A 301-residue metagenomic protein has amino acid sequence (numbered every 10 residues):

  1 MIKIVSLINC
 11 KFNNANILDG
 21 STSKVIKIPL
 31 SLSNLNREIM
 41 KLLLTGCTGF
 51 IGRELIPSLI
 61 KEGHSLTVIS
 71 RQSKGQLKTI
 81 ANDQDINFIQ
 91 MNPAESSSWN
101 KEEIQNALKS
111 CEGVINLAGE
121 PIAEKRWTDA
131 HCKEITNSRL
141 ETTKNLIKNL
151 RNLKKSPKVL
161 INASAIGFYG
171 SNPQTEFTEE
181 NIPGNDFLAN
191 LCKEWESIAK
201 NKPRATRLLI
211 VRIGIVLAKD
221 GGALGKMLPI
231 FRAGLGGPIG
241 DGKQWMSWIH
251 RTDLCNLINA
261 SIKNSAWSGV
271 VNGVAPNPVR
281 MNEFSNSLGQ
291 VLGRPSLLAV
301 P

Functional and structural regions predicted by a protein language model:
L42-E62: N-terminal Rossmann NAD(P)H-binding glycine-rich loop of SDR-like oxidoreductase domains
I69-K74: N-terminal Rossmann-fold cofactor-binding loop
N87-T142: NAD(P)H-binding glycine-rich loop region in Rossmannoid oxidoreductase-like domains and their noncatalytic homologs
C132-E134, K144-D186: Conserved Rossmann-fold NAD(P)-dependent oxidoreductase catalytic core, especially the SDR/UDP-sugar
N137, E141, S171-I210: Catalytic helix-loop patch of NAD(P)-dependent Rossmann-fold dehydrogenases
A189, K193, P203, R207-I210 (+3 more regions): NAD(P)-dependent short-chain dehydrogenase/reductase
L228-G236, Q244-P278: Alpha-helical substrate-binding/gating segment
S261-P301: Mid/C-terminal beta-alpha module of Rossmann-like enzyme folds, strongest in SDR-family dehydrogenases/epimerases
